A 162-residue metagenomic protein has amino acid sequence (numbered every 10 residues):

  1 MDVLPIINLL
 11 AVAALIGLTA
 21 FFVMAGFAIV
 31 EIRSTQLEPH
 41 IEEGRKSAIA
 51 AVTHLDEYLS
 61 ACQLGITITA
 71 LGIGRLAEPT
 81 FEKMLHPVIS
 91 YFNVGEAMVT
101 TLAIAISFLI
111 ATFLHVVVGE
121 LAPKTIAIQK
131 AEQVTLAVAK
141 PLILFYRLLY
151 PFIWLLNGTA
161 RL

Functional and structural regions predicted by a protein language model:
M1-L162: Membrane-embedded alpha-helical segments of inner-membrane proteins
